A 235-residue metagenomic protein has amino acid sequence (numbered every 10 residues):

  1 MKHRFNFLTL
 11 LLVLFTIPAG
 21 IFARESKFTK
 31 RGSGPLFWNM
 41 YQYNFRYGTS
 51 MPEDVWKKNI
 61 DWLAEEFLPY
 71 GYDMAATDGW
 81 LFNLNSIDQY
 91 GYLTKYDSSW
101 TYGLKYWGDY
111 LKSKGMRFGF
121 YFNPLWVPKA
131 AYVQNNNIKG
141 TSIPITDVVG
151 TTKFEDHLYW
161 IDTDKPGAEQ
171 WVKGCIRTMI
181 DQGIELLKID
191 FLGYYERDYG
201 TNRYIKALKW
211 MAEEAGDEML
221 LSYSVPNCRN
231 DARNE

Functional and structural regions predicted by a protein language model:
M1-R24: Bacterial Sec-dependent N-terminal signal peptides
F15, L63-F67, I180: Structural motif corresponding to the C-terminal cap of alpha-helices
T16-P18, E53-W56, Y199-N202: A short linear-motif detector with a strong N-terminal bias
G20, V55-K58, K165-W171: Short, motif-level signal for alpha-helix interfacial/capping segments enriched in acidic residues and aromatics/proline
R24-Y92, M116: N-terminal structural segment of carbohydrate-active enzymes
M74-E235: Aromatic- and carboxylate-enriched substrate-binding clefts and catalytic-loop regions of carbohydrate-active enzymes
